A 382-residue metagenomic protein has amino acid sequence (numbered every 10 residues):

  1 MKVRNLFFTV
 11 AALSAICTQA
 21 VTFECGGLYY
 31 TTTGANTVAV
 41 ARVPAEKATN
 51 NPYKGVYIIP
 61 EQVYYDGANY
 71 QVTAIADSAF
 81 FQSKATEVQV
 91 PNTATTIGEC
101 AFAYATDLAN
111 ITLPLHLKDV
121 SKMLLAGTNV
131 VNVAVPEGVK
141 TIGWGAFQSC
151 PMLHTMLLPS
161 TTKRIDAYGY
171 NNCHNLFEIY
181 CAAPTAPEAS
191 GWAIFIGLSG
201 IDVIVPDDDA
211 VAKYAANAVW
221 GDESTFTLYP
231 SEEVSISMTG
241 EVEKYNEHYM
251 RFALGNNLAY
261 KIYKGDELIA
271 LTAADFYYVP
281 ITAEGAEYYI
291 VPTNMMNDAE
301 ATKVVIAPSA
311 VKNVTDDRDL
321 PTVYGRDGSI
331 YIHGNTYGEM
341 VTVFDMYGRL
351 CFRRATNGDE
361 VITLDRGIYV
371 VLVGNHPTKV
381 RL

Functional and structural regions predicted by a protein language model:
M1-T22: Sec-dependent, cleavable N-terminal signal peptides
T22-A48: GGW-centered surface loops in extracellular recognition modules
T33-N36, N50-A74, S83-T96, T106-D119 (+5 more regions): Structural signature of tandem-repeat unit edges
A35, V242-R251, G255, V323-I332: Short coil/turn motif common to extracellular beta-sandwich-like domains
D77-S78, G98-A101, S121-L124, G143-A146 (+2 more regions): Consensus positions within tandem repeat domains that build extended binding/scaffold surfaces
P206, A253-N257, N335-Y337: Short glycine/proline-centered coil/turn motifs in the loop regions of extracellular beta-sandwich domains
E232-G255, E300-P308: Pro/Thr/Ser/Gly-rich low-complexity, intrinsically disordered linker/stalk tracts
A259-A273, I281-M296, K303-L382: C-terminal outer-membrane/trafficking sorting elements
